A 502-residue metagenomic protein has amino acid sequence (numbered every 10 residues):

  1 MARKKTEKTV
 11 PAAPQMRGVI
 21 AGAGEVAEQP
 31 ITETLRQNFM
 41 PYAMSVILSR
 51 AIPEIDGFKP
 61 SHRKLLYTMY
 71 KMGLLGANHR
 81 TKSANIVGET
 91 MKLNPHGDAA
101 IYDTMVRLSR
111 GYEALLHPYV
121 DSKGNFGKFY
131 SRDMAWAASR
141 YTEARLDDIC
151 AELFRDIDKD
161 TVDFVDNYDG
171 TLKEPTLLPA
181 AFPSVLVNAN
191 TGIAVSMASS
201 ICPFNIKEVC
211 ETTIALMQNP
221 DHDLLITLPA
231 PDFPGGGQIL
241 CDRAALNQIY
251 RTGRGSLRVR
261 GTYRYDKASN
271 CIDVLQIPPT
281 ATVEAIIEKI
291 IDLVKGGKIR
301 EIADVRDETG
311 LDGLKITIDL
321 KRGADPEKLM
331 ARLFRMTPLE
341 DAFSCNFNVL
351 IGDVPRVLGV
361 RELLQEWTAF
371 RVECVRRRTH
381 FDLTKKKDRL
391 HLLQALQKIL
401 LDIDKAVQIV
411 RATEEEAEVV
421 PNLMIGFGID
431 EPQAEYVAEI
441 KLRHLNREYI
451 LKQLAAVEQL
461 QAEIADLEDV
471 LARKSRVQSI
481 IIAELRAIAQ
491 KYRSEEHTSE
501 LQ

Functional and structural regions predicted by a protein language model:
A2-G253, K315-T317: Catalytic phosphate-handling regions of large nucleic-acid enzymes and associated NTPases
A2-P14, G22-V26, T191-I193, M197-S499: C-terminal interaction appendages of subunits in large macromolecular complexes
